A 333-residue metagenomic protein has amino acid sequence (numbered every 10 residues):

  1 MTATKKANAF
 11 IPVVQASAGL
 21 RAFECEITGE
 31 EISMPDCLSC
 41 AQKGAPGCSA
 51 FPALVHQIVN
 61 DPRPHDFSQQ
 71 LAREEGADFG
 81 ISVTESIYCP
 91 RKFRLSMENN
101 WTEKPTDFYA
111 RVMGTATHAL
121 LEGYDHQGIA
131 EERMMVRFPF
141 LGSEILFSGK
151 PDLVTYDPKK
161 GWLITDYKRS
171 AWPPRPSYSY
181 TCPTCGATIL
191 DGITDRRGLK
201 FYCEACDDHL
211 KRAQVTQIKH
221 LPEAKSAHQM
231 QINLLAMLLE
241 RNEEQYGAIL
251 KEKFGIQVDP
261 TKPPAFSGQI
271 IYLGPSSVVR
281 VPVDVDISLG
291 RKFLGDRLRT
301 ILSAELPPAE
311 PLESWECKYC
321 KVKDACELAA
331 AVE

Functional and structural regions predicted by a protein language model:
M1-I164, A171-D207: Metal-dependent nuclease catalytic cores that hydrolyze phosphodiester bonds in DNA/RNA, characterized by
P105, P260-K262, P308-L312: Short, surface-exposed helix-loop/turn micro-motifs enriched in polar/charged residues
D107, R111, L221-S226, E310: Short, charged/polar micro-motifs that form catalytic or ligand-binding hotspots
E132-R299: Mg2+/Mn2+-dependent nuclease catalytic core
G247-E252, A309-E313, A331-V332: Short acidic alpha-helical/loop segments enriched in Asp/Glu that coordinate divalent cations
S288-D324: Polybasic (Lys/Arg-rich)
V322-V332: Acidic, carboxylate-rich catalytic segments that either coordinate divalent cations
